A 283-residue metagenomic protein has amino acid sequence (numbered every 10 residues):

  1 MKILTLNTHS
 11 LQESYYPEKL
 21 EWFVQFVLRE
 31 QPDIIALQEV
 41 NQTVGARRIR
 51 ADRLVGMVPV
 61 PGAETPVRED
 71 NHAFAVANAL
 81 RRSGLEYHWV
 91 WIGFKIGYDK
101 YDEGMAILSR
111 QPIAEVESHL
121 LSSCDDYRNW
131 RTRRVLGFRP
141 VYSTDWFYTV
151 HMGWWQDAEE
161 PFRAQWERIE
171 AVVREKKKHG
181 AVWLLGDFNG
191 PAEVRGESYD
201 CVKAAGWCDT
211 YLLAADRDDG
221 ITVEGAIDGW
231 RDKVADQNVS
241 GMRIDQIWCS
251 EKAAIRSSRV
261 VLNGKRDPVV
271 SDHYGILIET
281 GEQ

Functional and structural regions predicted by a protein language model:
M1-E30, I34, Y87-Q283: Active-site regions of metal-assisted phosphoester/phosphodiester hydrolases, unifying DNase/endonuclease modules
Y16, V40-R81, Y98-D102, A192-K203: Metal-dependent catalytic neighborhoods of phosphoester/phosphodiester hydrolases
I35-E39: Acidic beta-strand-to-loop metal/phosphate-binding motif
A79, S83-W89: Cysteine-dense, low-complexity repeat segments
